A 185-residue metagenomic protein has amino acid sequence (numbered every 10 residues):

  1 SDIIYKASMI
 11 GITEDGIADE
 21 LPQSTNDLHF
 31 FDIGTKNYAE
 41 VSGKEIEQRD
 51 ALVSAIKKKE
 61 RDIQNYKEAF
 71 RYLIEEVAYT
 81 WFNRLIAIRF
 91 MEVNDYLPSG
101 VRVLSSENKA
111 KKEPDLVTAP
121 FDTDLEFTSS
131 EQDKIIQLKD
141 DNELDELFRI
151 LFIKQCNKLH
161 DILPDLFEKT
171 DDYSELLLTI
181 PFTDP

Functional and structural regions predicted by a protein language model:
S1-P185: Charged, often flexible domain-edge or linker segments that flank or initiate folded functional domains
